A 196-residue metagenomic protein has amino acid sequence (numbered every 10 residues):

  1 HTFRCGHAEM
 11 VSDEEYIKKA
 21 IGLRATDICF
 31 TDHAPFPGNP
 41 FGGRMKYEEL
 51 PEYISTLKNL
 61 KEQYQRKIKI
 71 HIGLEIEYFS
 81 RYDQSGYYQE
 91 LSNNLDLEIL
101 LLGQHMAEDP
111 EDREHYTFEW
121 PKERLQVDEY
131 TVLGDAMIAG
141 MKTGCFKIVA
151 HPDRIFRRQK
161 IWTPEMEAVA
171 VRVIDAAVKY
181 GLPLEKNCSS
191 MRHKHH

Functional and structural regions predicted by a protein language model:
H1-G86, F156-A168, R172-V173, G181 (+1 more regions): An N-terminally biased module of ancient metal coordination in phosphate/nucleic-acid-related enzymes
F3-H7, N94-L97, L102-H196: Domain-core and long-helix interface of multi-subunit machines
I17, Q89, M137-I138: Short hydrophobic/charged patches on amphipathic alpha-helices used for structural packing and interfaces
N59-E111, Y116-W120: Active-site gating/metal-coordination segments in enzymes
